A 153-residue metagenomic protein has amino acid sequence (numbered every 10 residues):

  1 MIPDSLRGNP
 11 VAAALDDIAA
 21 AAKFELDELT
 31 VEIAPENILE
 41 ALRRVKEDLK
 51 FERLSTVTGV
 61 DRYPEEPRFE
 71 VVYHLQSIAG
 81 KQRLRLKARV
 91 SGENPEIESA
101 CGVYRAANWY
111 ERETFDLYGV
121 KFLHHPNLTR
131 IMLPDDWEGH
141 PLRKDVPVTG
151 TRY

Functional and structural regions predicted by a protein language model:
M1-Y153: Terminal low-complexity/charged segments
